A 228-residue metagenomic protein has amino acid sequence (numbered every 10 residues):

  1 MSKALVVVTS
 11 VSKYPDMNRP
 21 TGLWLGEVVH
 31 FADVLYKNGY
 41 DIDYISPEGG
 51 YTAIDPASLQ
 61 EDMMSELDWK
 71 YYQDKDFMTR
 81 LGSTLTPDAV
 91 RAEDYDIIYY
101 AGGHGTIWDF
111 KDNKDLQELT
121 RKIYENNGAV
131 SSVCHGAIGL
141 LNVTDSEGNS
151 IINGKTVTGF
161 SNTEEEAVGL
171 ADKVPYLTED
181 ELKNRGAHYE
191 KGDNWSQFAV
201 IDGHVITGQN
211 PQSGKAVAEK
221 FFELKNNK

Functional and structural regions predicted by a protein language model:
M1-N126, I138-K228: Extended, subdomain-level signal for the structured scaffold at the beginning of enzyme domains
V130: Conserved, well-structured core segments that form or line functional sites
C134: Catalytic nucleophile serine of serine hydrolases, specifically the conserved "nucleophile elbow" pentapeptide
